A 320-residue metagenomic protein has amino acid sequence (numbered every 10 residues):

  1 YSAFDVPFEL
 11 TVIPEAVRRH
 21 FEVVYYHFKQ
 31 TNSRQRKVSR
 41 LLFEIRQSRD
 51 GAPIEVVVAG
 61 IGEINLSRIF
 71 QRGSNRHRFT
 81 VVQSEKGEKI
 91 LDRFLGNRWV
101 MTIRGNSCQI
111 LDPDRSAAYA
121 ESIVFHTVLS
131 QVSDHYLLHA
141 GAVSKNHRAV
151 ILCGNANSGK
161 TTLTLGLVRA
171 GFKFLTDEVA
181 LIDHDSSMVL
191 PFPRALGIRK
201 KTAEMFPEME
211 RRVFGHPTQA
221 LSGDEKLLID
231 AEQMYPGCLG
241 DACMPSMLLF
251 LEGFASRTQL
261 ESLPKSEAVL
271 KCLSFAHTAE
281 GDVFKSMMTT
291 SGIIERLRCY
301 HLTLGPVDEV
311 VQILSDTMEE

Functional and structural regions predicted by a protein language model:
Y1-A156, R169-A170, A180-E320: A noncatalytic interaction/capping subdomain that flanks phosphate/NTP-handling catalytic cores
K160: Conserved lysine of the Walker
L163-T164: Post-Walker A alpha-helix
K173: Residue-level detector of anion-binding/catalytic polar loops
